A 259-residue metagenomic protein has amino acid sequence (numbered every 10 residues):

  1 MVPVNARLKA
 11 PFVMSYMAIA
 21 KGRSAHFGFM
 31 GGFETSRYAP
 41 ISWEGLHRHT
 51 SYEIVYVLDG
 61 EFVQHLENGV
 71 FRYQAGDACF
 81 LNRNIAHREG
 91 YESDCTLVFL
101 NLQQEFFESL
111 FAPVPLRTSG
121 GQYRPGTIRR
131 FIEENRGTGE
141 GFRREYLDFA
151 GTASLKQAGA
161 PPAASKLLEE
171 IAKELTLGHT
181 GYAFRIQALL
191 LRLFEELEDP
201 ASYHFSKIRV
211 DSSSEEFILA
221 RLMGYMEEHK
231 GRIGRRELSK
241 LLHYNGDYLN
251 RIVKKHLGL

Functional and structural regions predicted by a protein language model:
M1-A78, I85, Y91, T127-G137: Generic protein-terminus/edge-of-domain signal
V2-M30, E92-K173: A hydrophobic/aromatic-rich effector-binding and dimerization subdomain of bacterial HTH-type transcriptional regulators
E145-K207, Y244: An amphipathic alpha-helical interaction segment
A163, S214-L222, L257: N-terminal positioning helix adjacent to the helix-turn-helix/winged-helix DNA-binding module
E227-L259: Basic/polar phosphate-binding segments, predominantly the helix-turn-helix DNA-binding elements of transcriptional
